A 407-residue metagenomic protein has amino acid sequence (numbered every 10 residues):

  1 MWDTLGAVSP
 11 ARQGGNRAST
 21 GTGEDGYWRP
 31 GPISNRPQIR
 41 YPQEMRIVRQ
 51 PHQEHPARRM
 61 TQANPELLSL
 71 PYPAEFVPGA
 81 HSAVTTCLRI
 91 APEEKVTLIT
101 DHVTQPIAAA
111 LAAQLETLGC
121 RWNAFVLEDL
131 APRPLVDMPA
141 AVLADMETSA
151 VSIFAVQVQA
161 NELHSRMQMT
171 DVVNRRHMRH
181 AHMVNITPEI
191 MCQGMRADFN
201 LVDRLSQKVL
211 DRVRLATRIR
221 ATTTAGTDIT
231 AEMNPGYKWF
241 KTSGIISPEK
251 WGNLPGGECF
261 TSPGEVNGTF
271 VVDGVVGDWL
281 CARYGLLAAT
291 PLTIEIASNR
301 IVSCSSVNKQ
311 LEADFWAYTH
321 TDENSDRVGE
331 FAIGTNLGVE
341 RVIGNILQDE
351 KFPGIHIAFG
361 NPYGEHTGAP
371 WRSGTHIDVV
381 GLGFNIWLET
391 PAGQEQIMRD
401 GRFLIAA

Functional and structural regions predicted by a protein language model:
W2, A18-E24: Intrinsic disorder/low-complexity segments
W2-P10, P32, R46: Intrinsic, low-complexity polybasic segments
D3-T4, Y41, I47-R49, P56: Short, positively charged and aromatic/hydrophobic N-terminal segments
P56-A289, W387-A407: Active-site bordering "gate/hinge" segments that shape substrate access to catalytic or cofactor-binding pockets
L287-A288, S303-F359, E365-T367: Dual-mode signal for accessory low-complexity, basic/Gly-rich regions
T290-S305, I386: Active-site and channel-lining beta-strand-loop segments that bind or position nucleotide-derived/phosphorylated
D349-M398, L404-I405: Internal helix-turn-beta structural module
